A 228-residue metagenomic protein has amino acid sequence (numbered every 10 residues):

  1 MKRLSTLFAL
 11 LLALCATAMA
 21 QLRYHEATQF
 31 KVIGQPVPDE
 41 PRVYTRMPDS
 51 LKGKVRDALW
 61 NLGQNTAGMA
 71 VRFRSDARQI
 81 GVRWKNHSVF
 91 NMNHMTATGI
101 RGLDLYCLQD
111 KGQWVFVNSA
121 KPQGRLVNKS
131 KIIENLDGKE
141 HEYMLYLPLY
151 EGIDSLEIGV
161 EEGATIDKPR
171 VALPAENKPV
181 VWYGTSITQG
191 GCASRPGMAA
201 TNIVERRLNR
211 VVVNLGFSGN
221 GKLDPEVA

Functional and structural regions predicted by a protein language model:
M1-L22: Bacterial Sec-dependent N-terminal signal peptides
S5, L10-L12, W60, E176 (+1 more regions): A residue-level detector for conformationally permissive "hinge/kink" positions
L7, A18, L62-G63, G184-T185: General secondary-structure edge motif
F8, V82, T165-K168, G190 (+1 more regions): A broad, structure-centric signal for solvent-exposed, well-ordered loop/edge residues that line or flank functional
M19-P179: N-terminal secretory targeting modules
L126-E142, Y146-E157, L173-A228: Conserved SGNH/GDSL esterase-like catalytic core that processes O-acyl groups on lipids and polysaccharides
